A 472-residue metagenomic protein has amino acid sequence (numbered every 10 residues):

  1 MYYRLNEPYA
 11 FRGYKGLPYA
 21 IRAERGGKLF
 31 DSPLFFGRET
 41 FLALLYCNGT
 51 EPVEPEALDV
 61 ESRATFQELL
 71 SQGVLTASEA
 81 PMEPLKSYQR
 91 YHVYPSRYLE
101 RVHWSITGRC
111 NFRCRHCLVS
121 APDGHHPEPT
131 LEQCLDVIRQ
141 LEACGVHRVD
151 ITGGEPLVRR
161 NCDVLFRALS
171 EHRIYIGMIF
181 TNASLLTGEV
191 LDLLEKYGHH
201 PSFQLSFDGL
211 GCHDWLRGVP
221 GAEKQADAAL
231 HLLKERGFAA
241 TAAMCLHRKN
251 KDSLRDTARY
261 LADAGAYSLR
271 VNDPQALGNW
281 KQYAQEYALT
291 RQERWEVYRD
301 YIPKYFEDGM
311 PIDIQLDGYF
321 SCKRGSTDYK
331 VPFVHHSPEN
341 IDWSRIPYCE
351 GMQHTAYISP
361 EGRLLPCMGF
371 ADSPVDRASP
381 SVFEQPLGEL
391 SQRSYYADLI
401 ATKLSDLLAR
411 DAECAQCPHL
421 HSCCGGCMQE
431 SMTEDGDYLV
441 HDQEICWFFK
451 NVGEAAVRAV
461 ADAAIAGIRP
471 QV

Functional and structural regions predicted by a protein language model:
M1-P122: N-terminal pre-core extensions flanking Radical SAM catalytic domains
R90-H116, V146-I151, L157, T355-I358 (+2 more regions): N-terminal pre-triad scaffold of radical SAM enzymes
R109-V119, P366-G369, A412-E430: Local cysteine-cluster metal-coordination motifs and their immediate loop/turn environment, predominantly Fe-S cluster
V119, L131-T152, R159-L289: Radical SAM/AdoMet-radical enzyme domain recognition
P122, H126-T130, G426-M432, D437-L439 (+1 more regions): Short cysteine/histidine-rich zinc-coordinating motifs and their immediately flanking basic loops
V137-G154, V440-V472: Short Fe-S-cluster ligation motifs
Q292-H336, R363-L364, G369-P418: C-terminal accessory region of radical SAM enzymes
Y348-Q353: Short, small/polar residue-rich loop motifs at catalytic or cofactor-binding pockets
